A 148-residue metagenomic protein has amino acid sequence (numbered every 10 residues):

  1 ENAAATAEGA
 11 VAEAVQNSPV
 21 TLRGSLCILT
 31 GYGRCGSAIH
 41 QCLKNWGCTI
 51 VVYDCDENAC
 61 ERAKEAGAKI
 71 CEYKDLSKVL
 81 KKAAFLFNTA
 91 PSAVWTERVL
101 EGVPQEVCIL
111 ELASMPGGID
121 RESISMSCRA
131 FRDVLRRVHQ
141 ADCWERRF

Functional and structural regions predicted by a protein language model:
E1-G24, G118-F148: Adenosine-phosphate binding glycine-rich loop
R23-K44: Glycine-rich adenosine-cofactor-binding loop
T30, Y53, L110: Active-site flanking residues adjacent to catalytic metal/cofactor-binding acidic residues
C35, N58, M115: Conserved Rossmann-like nucleotide-cofactor binding loop
I39, A59, D120-S123: Residues within well-ordered alpha-helices
W46-A66: NAD(P)-binding Rossmann-fold cofactor-contacting core
E65-H139: Rossmann-like adenosine-cofactor binding region
